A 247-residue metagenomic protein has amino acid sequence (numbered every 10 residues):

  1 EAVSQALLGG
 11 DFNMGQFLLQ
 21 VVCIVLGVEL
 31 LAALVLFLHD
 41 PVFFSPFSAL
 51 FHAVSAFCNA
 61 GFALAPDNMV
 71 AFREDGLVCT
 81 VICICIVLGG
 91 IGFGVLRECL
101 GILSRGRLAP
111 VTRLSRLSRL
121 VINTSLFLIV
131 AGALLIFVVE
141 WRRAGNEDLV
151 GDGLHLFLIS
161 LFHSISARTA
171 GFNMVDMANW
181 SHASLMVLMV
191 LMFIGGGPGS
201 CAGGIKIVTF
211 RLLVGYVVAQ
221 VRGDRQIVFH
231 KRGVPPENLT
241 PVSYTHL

Functional and structural regions predicted by a protein language model:
E1-L247: Membrane-proximal intracellular helices of multi-pass ion channels
